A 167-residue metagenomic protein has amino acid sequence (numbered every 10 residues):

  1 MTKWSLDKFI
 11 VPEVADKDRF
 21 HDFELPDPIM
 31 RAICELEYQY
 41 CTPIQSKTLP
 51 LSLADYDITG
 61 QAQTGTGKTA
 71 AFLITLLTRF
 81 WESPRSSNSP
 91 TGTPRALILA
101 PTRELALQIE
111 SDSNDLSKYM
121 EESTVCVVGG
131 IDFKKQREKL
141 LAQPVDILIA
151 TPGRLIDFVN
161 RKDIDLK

Functional and structural regions predicted by a protein language model:
K3-K167: SF2 DExD/H RNA helicase N-terminal ATP-binding lobe
